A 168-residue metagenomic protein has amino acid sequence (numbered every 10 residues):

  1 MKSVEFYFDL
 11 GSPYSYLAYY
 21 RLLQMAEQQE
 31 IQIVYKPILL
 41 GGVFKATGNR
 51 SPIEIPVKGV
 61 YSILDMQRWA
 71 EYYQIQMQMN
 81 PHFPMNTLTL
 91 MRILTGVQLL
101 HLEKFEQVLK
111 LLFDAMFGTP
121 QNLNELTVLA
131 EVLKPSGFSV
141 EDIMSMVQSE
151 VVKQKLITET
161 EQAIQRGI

Functional and structural regions predicted by a protein language model:
K2-E5, L10-Q32, L99, E103 (+2 more regions): C-terminal cap of thioredoxin/glutaredoxin-like
L10, Y16-M116: Structural alpha/beta surface segment adjacent to cysteine/selenocysteine redox centers across thiol/disulfide enzymes
